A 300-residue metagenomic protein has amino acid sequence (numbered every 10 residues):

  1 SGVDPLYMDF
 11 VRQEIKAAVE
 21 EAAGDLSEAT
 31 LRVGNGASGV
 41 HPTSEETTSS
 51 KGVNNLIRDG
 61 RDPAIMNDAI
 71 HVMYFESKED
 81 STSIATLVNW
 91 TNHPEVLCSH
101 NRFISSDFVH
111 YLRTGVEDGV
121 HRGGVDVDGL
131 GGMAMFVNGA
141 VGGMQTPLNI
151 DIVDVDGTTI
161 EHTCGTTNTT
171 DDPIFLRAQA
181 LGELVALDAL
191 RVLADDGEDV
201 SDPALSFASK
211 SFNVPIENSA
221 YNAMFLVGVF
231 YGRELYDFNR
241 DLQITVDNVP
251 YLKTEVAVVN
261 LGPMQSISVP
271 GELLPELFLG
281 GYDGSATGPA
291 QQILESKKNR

Functional and structural regions predicted by a protein language model:
S1-R300: Non-catalytic substrate/cofactor recognition surfaces at enzyme active-site rims
